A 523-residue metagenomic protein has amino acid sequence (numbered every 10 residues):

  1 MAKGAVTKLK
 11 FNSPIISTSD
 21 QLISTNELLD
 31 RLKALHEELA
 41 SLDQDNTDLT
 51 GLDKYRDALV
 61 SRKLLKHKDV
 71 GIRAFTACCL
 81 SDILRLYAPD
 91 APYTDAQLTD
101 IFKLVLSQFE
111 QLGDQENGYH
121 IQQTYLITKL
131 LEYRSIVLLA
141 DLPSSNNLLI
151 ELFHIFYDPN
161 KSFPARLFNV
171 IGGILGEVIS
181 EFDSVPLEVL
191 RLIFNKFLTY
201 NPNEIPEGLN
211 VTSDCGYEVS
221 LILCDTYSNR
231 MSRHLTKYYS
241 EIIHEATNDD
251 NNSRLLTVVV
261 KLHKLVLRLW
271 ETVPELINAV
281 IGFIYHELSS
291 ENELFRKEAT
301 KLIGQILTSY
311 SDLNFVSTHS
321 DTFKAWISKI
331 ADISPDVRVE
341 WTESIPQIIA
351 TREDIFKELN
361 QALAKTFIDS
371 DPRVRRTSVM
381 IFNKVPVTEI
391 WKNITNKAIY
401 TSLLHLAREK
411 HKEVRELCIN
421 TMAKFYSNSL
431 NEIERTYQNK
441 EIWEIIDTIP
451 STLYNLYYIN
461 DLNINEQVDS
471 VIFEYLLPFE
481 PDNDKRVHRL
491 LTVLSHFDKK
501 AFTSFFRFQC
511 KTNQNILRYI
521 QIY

Functional and structural regions predicted by a protein language model:
M1-R56, T503, R507: N-terminal alpha-helical scaffolding segments that mark the starts of alpha-solenoid/helical-repeat architectures
A2, S19-D30, K63-F75, S107-I121 (+16 more regions): Short coil/turn segments at helix-helix junctions and helix-capping linkers within large alpha-helical proteins
E27-K54, R268-E271, S334-P346, S370-N393 (+3 more regions): Acidic/polar, low-complexity linker and loop regions
L32-A40, C79-A88, Q123-V137, I171-E181 (+13 more regions): Hydrophobic residues within the alpha-helices of tandem HEAT/HEAT-like
N46-R62, L86-E110, S145-H154, E188-L198 (+10 more regions): HEAT/HEAT-like alpha-solenoid repeats
F75, C79-L152, R338, S344-I349: Amphipathic alpha-helical interface segments within eukaryotic helical scaffold and small GTPase-regulatory domains
L130-P164, I174-E181, I193-F197: Long alpha-helical repeat scaffolds
D469-Y523: Extended repeat-based solenoid scaffolds, especially LRR ectodomains and other repeat-derived architectures
